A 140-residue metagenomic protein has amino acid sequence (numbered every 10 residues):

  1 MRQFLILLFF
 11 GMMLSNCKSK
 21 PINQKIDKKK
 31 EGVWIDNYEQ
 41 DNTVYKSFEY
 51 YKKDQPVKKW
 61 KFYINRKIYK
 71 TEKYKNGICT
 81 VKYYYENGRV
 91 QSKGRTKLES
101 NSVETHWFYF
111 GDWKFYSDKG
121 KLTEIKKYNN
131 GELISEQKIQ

Functional and structural regions predicted by a protein language model:
M1-N23: Bacterial Sec-dependent N-terminal signal peptides
N16-Q140: Glycine/tyrosine- and acidic-biased, solvent-exposed loop/turn segments at the edges of beta-strands
